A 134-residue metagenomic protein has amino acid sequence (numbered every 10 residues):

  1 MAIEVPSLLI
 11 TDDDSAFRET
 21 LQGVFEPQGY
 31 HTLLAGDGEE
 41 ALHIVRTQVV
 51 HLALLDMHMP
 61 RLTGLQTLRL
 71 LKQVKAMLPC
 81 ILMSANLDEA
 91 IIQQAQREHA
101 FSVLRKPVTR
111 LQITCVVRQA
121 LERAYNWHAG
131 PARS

Functional and structural regions predicted by a protein language model:
S15-L33, E98: Two-component/phosphorelay signaling modules centered on CheY-like receiver
D37-E40, T63-Q66: Acidic catalytic/metal-coordinating carboxylates
Q48-L54: Active-site beta3 strand of CheY-like receiver
M59: Receiver (REC) domain active-site loop signature in two-component systems and cognate sites in sensor histidine kinases
G64, A95-F101: As written
A90, V108-V117: C-terminal output helix
A124-S134: CheY-like receiver
